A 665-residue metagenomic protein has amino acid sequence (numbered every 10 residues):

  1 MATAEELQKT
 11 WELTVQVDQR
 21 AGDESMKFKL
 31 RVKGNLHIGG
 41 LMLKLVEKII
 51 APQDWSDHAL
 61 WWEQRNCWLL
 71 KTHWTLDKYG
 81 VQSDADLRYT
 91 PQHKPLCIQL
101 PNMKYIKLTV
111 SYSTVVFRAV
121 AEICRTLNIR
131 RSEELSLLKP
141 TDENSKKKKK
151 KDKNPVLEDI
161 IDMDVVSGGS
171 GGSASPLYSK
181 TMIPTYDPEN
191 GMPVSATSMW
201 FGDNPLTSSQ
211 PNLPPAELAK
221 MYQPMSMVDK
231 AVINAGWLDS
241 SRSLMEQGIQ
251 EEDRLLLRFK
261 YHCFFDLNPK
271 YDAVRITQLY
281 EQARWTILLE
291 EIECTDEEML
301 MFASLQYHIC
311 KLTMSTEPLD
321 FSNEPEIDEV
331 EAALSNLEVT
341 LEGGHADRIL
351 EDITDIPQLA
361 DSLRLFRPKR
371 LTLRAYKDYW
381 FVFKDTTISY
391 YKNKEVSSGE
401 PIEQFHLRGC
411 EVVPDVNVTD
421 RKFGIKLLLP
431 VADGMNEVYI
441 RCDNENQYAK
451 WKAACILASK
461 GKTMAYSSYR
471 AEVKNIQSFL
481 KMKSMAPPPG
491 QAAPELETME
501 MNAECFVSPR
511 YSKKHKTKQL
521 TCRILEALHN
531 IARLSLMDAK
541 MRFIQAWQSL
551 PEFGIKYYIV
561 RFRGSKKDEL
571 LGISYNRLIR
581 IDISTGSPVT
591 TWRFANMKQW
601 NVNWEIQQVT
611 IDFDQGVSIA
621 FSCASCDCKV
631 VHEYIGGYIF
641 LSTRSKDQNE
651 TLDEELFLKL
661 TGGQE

Functional and structural regions predicted by a protein language model:
M1-E665: Intrinsically disordered, Pro/Ser/Thr-rich cytosolic linker and juxtamembrane tail regions that serve as
